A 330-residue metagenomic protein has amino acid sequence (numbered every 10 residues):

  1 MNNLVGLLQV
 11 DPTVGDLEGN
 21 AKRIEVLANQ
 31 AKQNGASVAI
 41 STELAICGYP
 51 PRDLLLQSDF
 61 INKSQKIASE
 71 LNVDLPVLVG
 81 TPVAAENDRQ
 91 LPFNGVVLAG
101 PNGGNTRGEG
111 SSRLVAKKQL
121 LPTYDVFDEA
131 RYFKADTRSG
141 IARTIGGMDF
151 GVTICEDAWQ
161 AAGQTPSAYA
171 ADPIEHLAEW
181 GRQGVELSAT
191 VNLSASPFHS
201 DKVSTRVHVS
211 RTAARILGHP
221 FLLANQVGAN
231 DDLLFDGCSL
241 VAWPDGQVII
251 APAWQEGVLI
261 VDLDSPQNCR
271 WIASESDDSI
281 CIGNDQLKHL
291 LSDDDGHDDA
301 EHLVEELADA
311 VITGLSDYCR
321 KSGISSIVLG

Functional and structural regions predicted by a protein language model:
M1-G330: Enzyme catalytic cores with a strong preference for nitrogen-chemistry domains
